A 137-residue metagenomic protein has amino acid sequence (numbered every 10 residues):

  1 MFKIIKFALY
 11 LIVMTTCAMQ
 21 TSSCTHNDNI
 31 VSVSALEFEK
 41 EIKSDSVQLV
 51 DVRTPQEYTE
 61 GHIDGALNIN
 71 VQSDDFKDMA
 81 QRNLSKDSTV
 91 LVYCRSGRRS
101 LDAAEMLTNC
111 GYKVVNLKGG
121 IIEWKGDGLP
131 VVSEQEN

Functional and structural regions predicted by a protein language model:
F2-Y10, C17-V47, Q56-T89, R98-N137: Rhodanese-like catalytic fold shared by cysteine-dependent sulfurtransferases and DSP/PTP-type phosphatases
L49-D51: Structural scaffold elements adjacent to functional motifs in cytosolic proteins
Y93: Short, surface-exposed ligand- or partner-binding patches at beta-edge/loop junctions that are enriched in aromatics
